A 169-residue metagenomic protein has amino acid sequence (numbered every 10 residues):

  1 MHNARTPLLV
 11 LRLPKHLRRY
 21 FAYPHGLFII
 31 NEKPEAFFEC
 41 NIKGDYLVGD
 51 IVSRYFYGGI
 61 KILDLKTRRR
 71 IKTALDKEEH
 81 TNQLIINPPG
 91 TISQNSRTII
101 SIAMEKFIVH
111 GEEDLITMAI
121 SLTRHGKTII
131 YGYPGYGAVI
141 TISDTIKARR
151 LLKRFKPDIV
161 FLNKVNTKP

Functional and structural regions predicted by a protein language model:
H2-R150, R154, K168: Conserved mixed alpha/beta catalytic, RNA-binding, or beta-rich assembly cores of soluble enzyme, regulatory
P157: C-terminal binding/interaction regions
